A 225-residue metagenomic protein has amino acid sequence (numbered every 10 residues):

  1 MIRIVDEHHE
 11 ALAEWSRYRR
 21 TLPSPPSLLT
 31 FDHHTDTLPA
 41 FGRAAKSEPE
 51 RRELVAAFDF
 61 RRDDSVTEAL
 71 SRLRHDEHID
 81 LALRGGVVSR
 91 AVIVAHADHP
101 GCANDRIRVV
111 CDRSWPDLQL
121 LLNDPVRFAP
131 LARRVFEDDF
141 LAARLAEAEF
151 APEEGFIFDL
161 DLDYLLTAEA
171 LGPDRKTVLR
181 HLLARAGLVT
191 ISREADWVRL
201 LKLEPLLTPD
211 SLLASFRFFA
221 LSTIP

Functional and structural regions predicted by a protein language model:
M1-L28, F41, E53, A57-D64 (+1 more regions): Catalytic cores of soluble, metal-dependent hydrolases
L28-L38: Long, hydrophobic, well-ordered secondary-structure blocks that form the structural core and pocket-lining surfaces
A44-K46: Short secondary-structure boundary/capping segments
E48-E50: Interdomain/boundary linker segments immediately adjacent to catalytic/signaling cores
